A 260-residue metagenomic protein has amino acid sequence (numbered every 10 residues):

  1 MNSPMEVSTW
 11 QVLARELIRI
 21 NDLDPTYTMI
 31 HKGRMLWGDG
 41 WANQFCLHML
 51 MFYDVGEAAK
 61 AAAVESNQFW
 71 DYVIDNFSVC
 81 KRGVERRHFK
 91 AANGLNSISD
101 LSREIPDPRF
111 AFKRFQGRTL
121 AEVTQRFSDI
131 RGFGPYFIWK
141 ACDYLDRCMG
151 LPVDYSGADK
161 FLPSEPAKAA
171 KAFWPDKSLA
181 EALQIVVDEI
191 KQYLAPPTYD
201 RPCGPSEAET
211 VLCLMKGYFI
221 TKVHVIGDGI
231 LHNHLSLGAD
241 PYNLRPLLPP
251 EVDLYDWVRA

Functional and structural regions predicted by a protein language model:
M1-D39, F112-K113, G117-E122, W139-A260: C-terminal accessory module of base-excision DNA glycosylases/AP lyases that mediates lesion recognition and DNA
M1-F89: N-terminal polyanion-binding entry modules of DNA glycosylases/AP lyases and select other DNA-binding proteins
M49-D54, F127-I130, L145, A170-W174: Generic structural signal for hydrophobic core residues of well-folded globular domains
I74-A91, A195-E209: Charged/polar, low-hydrophobicity segments characteristic of intrinsically disordered regions and flexible loops
R82-R131: Helix-hairpin-helix/helix-loop-helix acidic hairpins
